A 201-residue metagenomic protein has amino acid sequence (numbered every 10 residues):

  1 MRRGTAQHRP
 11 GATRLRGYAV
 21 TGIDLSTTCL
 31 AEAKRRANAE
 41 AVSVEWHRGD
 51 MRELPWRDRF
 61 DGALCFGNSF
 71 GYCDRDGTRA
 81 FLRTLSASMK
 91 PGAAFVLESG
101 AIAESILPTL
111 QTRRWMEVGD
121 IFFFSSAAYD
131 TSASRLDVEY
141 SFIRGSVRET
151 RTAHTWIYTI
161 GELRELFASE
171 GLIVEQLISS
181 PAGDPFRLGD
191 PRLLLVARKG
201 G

Functional and structural regions predicted by a protein language model:
M1-T5: Conserved class I S-adenosyl-L-methionine
A6-E53: Class I SAM-dependent methyltransferase SAM/SAH-binding core
G11-R14, K34, L82-S86, R164: A structural alpha-helix within SAM-dependent methyltransferase catalytic domains
R52-G62: A short acidic, Gly/Pro-enriched loop at the edge of an enzyme's catalytic core that lines a small-molecule cofactor
D61-G77: A short SAM/SAH-binding and catalytic strip from SAM-dependent methyltransferases
D76, V96-L166: SAM-dependent methyltransferase
R79-A94: A short glycine-rich, Lys/Arg-flanked "PGG" loop and its adjoining helix->strand segment in the class I
I160-G201: C-terminal lobe and adjacent flexible extensions of AdoMet/dcAdoMet transferase-like proteins
